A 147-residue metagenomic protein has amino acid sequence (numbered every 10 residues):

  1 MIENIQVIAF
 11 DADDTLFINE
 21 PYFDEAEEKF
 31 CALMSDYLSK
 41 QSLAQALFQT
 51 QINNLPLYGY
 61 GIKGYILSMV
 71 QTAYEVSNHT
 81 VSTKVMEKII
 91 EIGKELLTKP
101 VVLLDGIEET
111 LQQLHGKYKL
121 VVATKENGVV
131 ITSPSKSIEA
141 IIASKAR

Functional and structural regions predicted by a protein language model:
M1-F48: Active-site neighborhood of HAD-like aspartate-dependent phosphohydrolases
D24-C31, I66, V70, G128: An amphipathic alpha-helix signature
A26-C31, L47, Q51, I89-K94 (+1 more regions): Hydrophobic alpha-helical core bundles mediating ligand binding, dimerization, or RNAP-core interactions
Q51-E95, Q113: A metal-dependent, Asp-based hydrolase signature
T83-I92, L96-V102, I107-A140: Substrate-recognition element of Asp-dependent hydrolases with the DxDx(T/V) motif
I141-R147: A short, structured active-site edge motif that brings together acidic residues
